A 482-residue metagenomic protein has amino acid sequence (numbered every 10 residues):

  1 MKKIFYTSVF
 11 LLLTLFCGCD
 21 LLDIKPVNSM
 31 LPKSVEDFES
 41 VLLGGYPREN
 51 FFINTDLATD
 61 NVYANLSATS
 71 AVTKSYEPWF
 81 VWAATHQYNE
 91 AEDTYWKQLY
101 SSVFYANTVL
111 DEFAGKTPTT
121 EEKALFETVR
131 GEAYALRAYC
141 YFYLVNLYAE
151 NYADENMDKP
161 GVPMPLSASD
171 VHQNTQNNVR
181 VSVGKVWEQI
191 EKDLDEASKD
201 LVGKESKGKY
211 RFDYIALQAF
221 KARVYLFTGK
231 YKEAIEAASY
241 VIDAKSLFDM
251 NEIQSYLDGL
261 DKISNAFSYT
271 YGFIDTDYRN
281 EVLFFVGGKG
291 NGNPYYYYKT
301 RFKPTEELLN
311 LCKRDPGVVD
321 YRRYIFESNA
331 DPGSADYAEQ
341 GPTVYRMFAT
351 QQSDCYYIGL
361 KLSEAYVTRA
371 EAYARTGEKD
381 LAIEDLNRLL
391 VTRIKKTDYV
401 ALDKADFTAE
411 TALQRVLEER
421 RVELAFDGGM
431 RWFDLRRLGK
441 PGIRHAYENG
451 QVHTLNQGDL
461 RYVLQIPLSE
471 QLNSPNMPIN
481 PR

Functional and structural regions predicted by a protein language model:
C19-N65, C312-G317, T397, E410 (+1 more regions): Membrane-proximal, proline-rich intrinsically disordered regions
N28-P32, A58-A68, A149-V162, G203-N291 (+1 more regions): Short, surface-exposed recognition loops and adjoining beta-strand edges that mediate ligand/DNA contacts, enriched
E39, T228-G229, I235-K361, T411-W432 (+2 more regions): Extended ligand-binding clefts on enzyme/binding-domain cores
Y76-Y148, V181, L194-G203, Q352-Y357 (+2 more regions): Conserved, well-structured interaction surfaces
